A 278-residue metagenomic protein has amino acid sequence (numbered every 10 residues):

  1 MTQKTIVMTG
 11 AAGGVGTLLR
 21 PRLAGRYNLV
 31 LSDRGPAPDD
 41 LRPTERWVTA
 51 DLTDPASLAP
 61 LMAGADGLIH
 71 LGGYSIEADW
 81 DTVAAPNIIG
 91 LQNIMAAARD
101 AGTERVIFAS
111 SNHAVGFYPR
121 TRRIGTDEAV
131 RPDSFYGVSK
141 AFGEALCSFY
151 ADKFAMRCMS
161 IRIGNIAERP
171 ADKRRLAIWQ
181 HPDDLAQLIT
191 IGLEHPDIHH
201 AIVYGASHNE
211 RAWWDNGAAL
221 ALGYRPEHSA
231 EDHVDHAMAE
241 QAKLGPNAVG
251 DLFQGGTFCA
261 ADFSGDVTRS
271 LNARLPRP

Functional and structural regions predicted by a protein language model:
K4-G25: N-terminal Rossmann NAD(P)H-binding glycine-rich loop of SDR-like oxidoreductase domains
Y27-P38: Conserved glycine-rich Rossmann-like NAD(P)H-binding loop of the short-chain dehydrogenase/reductase
E45, T49-P86: NAD(P)H-binding glycine-rich loop region in Rossmannoid oxidoreductase-like domains and their noncatalytic homologs
T53, T82-N93, A101, N112 (+3 more regions): Glycine-rich NAD(P)-binding loop of the Rossmann-fold in SDR/ketoreductase-type enzymes
A85, P119-A155: Catalytic helix-loop patch of NAD(P)-dependent Rossmann-fold dehydrogenases
N93-R131: Conserved Rossmann-fold NAD(P)-dependent oxidoreductase catalytic core, especially the SDR/UDP-sugar
I163-R169, W179-A201, H208: Alpha-helical substrate-binding/gating segment
H208-R225, E240-T268, N272-A273: Conserved C-terminal active-site "lid" loop/helix of NAD(P)H-dependent oxidoreductases that clamps the redox cofactor
